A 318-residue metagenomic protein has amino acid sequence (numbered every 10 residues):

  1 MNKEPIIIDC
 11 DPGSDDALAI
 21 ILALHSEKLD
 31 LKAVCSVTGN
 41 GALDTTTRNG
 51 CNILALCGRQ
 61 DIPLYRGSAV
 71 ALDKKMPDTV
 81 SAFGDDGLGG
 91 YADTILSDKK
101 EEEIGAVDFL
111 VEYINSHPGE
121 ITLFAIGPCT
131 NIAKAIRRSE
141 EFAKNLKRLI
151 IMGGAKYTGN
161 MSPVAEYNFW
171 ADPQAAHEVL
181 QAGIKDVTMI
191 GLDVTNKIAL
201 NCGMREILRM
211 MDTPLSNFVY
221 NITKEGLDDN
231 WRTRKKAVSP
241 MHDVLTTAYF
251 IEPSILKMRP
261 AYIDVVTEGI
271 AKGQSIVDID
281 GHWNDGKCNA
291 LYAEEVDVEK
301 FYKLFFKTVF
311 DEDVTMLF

Functional and structural regions predicted by a protein language model:
N2-C10, S14-N52, D86, A92-K197 (+1 more regions): Active-site histidine-anchored catalytic micro-motif
N2-K3, A23, D30-L31, W170-D172 (+1 more regions): Conformational coupling and interaction surfaces
K3, R59-D61, P118, P260: Short secondary-structure junction motifs
L18-I20, T45-T46, K75-P77, I276-D278 (+1 more regions): Short, glycine/acidic-enriched capping/hinge loops at junctions between secondary-structure elements
S36-G39, G67-A69, E268: Acidic/polar N-terminal loop/beta-strand segments that form early-domain functional surfaces
G41-T45, D73, A155-G159, D264-D280: Short, mixed-charge aromatic SLiMs
T47-C51, L56-S116, C288-K300, F306 (+2 more regions): Metal-dependent C-N hydrolase catalytic cores
L64, V179, T247: A residue-level signal for conserved active-site and pocket-lining positions in enzyme catalytic cores
